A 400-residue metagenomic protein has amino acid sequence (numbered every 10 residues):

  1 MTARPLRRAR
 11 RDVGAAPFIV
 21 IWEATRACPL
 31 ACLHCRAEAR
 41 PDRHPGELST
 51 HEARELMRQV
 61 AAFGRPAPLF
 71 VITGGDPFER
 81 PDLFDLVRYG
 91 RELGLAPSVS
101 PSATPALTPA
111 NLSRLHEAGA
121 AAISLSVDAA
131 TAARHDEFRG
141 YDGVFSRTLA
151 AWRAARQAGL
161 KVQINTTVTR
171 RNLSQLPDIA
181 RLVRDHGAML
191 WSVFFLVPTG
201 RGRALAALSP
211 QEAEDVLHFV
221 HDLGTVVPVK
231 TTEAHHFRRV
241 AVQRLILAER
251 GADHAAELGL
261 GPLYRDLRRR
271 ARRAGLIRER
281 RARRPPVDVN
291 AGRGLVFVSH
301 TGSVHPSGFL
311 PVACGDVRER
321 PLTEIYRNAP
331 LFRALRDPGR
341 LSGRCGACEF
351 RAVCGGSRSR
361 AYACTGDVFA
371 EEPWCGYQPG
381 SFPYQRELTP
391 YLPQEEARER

Functional and structural regions predicted by a protein language model:
M1-A118: Conserved alpha-helical substructure of the radical SAM core
I19-I21, L69-V71, A96-S98, A122-S124 (+3 more regions): Structural preference for beta-strand elements that scaffold enzyme active sites
R43-H44, H116-A118, S126-D128, A133-N290: Radical SAM enzyme [4Fe-4S]-AdoMet core and its adjacent flexible, acidic and glycine-rich loops/tails across
H44-L48, S357-F369, R386-P390: Short cysteine/histidine-rich zinc-coordinating motifs and their immediately flanking basic loops
T50, R80, A106-P109, A132 (+3 more regions): Structural motif corresponding to alpha-helix initiation and N-cap regions
Q59-G74, E372-R400: Short Fe-S-cluster ligation motifs
H236-G380: Accessory C-terminal segments flanking Radical SAM cores
